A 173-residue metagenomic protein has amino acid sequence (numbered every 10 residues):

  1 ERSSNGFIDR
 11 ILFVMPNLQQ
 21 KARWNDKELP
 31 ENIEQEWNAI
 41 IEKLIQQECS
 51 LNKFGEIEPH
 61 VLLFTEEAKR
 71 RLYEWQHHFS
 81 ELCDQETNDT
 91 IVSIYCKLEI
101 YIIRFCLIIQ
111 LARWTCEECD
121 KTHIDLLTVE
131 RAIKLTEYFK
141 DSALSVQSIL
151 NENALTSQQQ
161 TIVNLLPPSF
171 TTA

Functional and structural regions predicted by a protein language model:
E1-A173: Phosphate-handling catalytic cores of nucleic-acid transaction enzymes
